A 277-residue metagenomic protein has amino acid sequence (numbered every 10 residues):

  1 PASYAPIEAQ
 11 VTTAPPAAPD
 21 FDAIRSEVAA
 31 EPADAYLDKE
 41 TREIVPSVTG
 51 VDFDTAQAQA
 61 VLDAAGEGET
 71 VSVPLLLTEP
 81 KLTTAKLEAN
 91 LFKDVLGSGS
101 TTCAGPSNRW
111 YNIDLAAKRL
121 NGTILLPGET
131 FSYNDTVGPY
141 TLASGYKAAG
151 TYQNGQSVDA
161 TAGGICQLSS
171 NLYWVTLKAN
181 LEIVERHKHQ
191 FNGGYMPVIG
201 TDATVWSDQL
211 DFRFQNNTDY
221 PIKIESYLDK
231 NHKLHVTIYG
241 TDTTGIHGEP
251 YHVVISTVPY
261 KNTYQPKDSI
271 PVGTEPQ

Functional and structural regions predicted by a protein language model:
S3, T12-A33, D38-Q277: Well-ordered beta-sheet/strand-loop patches within structured domains
